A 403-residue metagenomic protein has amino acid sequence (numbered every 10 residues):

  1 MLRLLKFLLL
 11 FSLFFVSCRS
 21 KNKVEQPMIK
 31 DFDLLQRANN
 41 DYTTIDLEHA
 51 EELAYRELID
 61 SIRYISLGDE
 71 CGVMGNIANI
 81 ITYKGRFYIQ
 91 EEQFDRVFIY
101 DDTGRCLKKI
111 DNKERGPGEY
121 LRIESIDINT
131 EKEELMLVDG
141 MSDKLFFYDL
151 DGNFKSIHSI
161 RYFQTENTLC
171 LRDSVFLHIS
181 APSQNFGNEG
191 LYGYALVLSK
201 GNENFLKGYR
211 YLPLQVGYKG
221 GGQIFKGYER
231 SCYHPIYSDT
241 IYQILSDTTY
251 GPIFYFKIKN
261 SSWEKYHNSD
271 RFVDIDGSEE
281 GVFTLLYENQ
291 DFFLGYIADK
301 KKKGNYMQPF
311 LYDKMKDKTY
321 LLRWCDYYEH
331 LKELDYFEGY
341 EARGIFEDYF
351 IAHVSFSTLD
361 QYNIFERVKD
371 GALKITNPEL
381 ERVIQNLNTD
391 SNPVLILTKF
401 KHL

Functional and structural regions predicted by a protein language model:
F15-S17: C-terminal motif of bacterial Sec signal peptides marking the signal peptidase cleavage site
K23-L67: Blade/loop signatures of beta-propeller domains
G68-A78, R96, R105-K132, D139: Blade-loop segments of beta-propeller domains
E70-V73, D111-E119, S159-E166, Y211-V216 (+2 more regions): Short coil/turn segments at the loop-to-beta-strand junctions that recur within blades of beta-propeller repeat folds
N76-N79, L121-I126, F163-C170, V216-Q223 (+2 more regions): Repeated scaffold domains used in trafficking and secretory/extracellular systems, primarily beta-propellers
R86-E92, E133-D139, D173-G187, F225-Q243 (+2 more regions): Short beta-strand elements that form the blades of beta-propeller/WD-repeat-like and other beta-sheet-rich scaffold
R122-I123, D139-Y192, F205-L214: Asp-box/WD-like beta-propeller blade repeats and closely related beta-sheet repeat scaffolds
I253-G277, M315-F346, D360: Conserved blade-ending motifs and adjacent loop-strand segments that build the rim/top face of beta-propeller domains
